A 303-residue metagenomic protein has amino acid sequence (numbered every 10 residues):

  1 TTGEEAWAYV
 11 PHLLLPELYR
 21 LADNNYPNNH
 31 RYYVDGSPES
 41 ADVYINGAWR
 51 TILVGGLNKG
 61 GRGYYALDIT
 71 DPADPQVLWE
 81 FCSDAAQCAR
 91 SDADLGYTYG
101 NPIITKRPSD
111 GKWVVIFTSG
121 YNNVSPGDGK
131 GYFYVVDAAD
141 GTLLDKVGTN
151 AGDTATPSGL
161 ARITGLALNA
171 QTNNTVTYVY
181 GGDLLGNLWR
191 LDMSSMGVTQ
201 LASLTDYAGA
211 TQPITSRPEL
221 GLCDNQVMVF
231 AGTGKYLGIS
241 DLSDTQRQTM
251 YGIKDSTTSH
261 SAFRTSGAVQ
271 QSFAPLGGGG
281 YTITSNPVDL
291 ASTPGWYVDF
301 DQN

Functional and structural regions predicted by a protein language model:
T1-N303: Beta-propeller fold recognition
